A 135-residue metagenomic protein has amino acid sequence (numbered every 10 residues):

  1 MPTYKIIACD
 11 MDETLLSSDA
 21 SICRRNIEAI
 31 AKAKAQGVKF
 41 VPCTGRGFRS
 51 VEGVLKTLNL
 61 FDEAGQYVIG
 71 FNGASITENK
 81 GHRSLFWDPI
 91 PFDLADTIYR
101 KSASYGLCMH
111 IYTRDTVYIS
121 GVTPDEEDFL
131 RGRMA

Functional and structural regions predicted by a protein language model:
P2-I7, M11-T57: Active-site neighborhood of HAD-like aspartate-dependent phosphohydrolases
C9-M11, G45-R46, G70-K80: Short, conserved active-site loops that position catalytic residues or coordinate cofactors/metal ions across diverse
S21-R24, L55-L58, H82-S84, P124-E127: Short, glycine/charged-enriched secondary-structure capping and boundary segments
C23, F48-R49, G73-A74, P91-F92: Alpha-helix N-cap/helix-start and coil->helix boundary motif
L58-S75: Structural recognition of alpha->loop->beta junctions
A74-A135: HAD-like small-molecule phosphatases
